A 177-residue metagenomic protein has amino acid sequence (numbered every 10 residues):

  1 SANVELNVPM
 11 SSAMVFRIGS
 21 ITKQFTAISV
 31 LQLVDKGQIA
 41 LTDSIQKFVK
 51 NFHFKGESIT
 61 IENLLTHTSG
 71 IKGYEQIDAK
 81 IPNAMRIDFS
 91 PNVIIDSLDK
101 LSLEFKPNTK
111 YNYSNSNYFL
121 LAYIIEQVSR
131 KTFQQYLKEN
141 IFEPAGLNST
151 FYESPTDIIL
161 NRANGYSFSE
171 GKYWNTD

Functional and structural regions predicted by a protein language model:
S1-F16, Q38-T42, D99-K100, W174-N175: Short, conserved catalytic-motif segment at the N-terminal edge
A2-N3, S44-N51, D78-N83: Short linear capping/connector segments at secondary-structure termini
F16-I45, Y118-E126: Active-site SXXK
S29-V34, V49, L65-K72: Generic hydrophobic/packing signal
L41-K55, P144-A145: Short, glycine/proline-biased beta-turn/loop segments that scaffold the active-site neighborhood
G56-D177: Short, surface-exposed loop or secondary-structure junction motifs that flank catalytic or metal-binding residues
